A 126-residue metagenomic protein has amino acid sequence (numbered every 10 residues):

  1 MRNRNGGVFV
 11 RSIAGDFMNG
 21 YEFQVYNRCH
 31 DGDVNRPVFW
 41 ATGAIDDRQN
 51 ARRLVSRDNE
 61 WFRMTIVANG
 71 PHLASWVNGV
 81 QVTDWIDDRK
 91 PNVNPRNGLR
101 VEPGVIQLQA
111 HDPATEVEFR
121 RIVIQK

Functional and structural regions predicted by a protein language model:
M1-K126: Carbohydrate-interacting regions of secretory-pathway proteins
